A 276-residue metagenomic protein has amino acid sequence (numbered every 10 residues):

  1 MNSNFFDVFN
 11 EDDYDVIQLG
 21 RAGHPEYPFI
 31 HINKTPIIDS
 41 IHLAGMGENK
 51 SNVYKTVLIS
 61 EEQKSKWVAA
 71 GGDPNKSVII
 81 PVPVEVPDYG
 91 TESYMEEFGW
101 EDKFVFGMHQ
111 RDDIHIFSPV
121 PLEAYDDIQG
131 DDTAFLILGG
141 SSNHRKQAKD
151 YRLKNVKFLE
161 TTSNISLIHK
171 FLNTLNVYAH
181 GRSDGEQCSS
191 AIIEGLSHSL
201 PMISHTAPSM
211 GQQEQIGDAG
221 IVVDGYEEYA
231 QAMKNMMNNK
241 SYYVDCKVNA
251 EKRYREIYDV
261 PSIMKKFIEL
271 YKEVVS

Functional and structural regions predicted by a protein language model:
Y54-Y89: Donor nucleotide-sugar binding/catalytic pocket of nucleotide-sugar-dependent glycosyltransferases
Y94-I116, L122-Y125: Conserved donor-binding/catalytic core segment of Leloir-type glycosyltransferases
R111, A134-K146: Glycosyltransferase donor-sugar binding loop
R145-S163: Nucleotide-activated donor-binding/catalytic signature segment of Leloir-type glycosyltransferases, i.e., the conserved
K170-Q187, L200: Acidic donor-binding loop of glycosyltransferase active sites
P201-H205: Short hydrophobic beta-strand element within catalytic cores of glycosyltransferases and related nucleotide-activated
G217-E227, N235-K240: Conserved acidic donor-binding segment of nucleotide-sugar-dependent glycosyltransferases
S241-K272: A charged, aromatic-enriched C-terminal amphipathic alpha-helix characteristic of glycosyltransferases across folds
